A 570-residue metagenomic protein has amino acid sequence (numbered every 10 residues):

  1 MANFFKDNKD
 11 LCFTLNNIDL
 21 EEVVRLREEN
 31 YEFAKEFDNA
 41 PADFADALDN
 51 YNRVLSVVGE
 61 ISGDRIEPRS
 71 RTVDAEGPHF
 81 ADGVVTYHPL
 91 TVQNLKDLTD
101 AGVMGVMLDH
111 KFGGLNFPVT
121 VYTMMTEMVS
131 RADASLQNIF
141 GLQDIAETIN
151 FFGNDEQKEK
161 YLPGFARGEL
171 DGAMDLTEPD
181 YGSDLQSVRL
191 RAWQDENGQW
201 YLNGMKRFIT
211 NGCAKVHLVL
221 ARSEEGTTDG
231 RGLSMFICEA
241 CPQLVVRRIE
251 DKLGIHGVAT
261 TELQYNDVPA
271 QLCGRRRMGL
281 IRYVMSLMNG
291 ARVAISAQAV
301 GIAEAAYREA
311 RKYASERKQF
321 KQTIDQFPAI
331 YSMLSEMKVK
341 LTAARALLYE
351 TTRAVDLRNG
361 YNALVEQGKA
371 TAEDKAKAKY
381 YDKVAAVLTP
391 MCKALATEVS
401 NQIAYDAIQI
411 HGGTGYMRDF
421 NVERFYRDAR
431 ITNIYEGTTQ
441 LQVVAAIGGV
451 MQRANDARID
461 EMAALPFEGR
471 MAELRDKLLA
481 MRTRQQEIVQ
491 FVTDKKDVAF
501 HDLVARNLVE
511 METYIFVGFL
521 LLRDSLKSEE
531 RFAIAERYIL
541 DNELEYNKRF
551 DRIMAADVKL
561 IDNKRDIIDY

Functional and structural regions predicted by a protein language model:
M1-A81, V85: Extended, charge-enriched "interface" segments that sit outside catalytic cores
A2-F5, D10, N17-E21, I255 (+3 more regions): Alpha-helix capping/hinge segments and adjacent helical runs
E21-E60, I149-N154, Y331, S335-L348 (+2 more regions): N-terminal leader/propeptide and maturation segments of large enzyme subunits in energy/redox metabolism and hydrolases
G59-E60, L90-E159, P163, R167 (+4 more regions): Internal helix-loop-helix
Q199, N203-L244: A short core secondary-structure module
C241-P242, R247, K252, A259-A291 (+3 more regions): A glycine-rich, basic-preceded beta-loop-alpha segment at the flavin cofactor/substrate interface of flavin-utilizing
T342-K393, V489-L503, L522-L526: C-terminal helix-coil-helix/basic helical segment that borders enzyme active sites and/or dimer interfaces and provides
R453, L465-Y570: C-terminal amphipathic alpha-helical interaction region
